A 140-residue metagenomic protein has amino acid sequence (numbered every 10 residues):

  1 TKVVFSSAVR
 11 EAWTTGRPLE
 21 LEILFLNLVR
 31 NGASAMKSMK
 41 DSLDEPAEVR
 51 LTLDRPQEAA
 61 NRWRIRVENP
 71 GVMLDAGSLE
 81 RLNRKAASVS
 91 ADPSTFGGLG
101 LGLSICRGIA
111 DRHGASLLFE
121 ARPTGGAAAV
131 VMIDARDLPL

Functional and structural regions predicted by a protein language model:
K2-A12: Conserved catalytic submotifs in the C-terminal HATPase_c
E20-D41: Conserved ATP-binding N-box helix of the HATPase_c
S34-W63: ATP-lid-like helix-loop hinge signature
K37-S38, A86-G97: Glycine-rich ATP-lid/hinge loop adjacent to the conserved G-boxes
L74-A87: Short conserved segment of the HATPase_c
G102, C106: Short alpha-helical Gxxx[C/S/T] motif in the catalytic ATP-binding
